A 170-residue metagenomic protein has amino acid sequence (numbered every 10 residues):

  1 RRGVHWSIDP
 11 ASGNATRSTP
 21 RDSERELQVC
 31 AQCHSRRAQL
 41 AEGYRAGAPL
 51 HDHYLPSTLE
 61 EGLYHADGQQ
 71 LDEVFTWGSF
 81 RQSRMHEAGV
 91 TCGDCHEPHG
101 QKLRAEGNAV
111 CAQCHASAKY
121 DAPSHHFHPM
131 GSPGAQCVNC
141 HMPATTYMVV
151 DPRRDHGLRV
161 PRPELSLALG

Functional and structural regions predicted by a protein language model:
R1-G170: Primarily the internal scaffold of c-type cytochrome electron-transfer domains, especially repeated/multiheme c-type
